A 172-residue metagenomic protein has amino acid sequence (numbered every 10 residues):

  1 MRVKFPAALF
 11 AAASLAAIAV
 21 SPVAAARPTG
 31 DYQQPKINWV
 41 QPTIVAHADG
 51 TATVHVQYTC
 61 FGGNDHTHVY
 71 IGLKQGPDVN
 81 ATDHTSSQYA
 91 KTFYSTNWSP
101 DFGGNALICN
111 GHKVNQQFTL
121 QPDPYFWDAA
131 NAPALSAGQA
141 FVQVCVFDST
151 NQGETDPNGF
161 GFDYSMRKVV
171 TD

Functional and structural regions predicted by a protein language model:
M1-A26: Secretory targeting and sorting signals
Y32-H84: Short, surface-exposed binding/anchoring microloops in extracellular/periplasmic proteins
A46-H47, K91-V114: Short proline/glycine- and polar residue-rich coil/turn motifs
T51-T53, I108-A129: Aromatic sugar-binding surface patches on proteins that engage polysaccharides or sugar-phosphate polymers
P77-P100, Q152-N158: Acidic Ser/Thr/Pro-rich low-complexity disordered segments that often serve as glycosylated linkers/stalks around
Q121-G159: Internal, hydrophobic beta-strand segments that form the core of beta-sheet-rich folds
N158-V170: Terminal edge beta-strands and adjacent linker/stalk segments of extracellular immunoglobulin-superfamily beta-sandwich
